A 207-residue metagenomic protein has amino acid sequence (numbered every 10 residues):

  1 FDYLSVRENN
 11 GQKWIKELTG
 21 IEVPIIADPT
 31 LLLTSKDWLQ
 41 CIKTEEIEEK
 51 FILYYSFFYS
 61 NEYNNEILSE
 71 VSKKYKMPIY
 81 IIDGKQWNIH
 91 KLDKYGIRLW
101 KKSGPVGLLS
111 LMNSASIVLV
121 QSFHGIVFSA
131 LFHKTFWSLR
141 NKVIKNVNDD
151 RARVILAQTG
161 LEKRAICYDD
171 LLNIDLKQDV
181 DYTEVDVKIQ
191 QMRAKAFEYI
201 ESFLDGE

Functional and structural regions predicted by a protein language model:
F1-E207: Active-site anion-handling motifs in enzyme catalytic cores
